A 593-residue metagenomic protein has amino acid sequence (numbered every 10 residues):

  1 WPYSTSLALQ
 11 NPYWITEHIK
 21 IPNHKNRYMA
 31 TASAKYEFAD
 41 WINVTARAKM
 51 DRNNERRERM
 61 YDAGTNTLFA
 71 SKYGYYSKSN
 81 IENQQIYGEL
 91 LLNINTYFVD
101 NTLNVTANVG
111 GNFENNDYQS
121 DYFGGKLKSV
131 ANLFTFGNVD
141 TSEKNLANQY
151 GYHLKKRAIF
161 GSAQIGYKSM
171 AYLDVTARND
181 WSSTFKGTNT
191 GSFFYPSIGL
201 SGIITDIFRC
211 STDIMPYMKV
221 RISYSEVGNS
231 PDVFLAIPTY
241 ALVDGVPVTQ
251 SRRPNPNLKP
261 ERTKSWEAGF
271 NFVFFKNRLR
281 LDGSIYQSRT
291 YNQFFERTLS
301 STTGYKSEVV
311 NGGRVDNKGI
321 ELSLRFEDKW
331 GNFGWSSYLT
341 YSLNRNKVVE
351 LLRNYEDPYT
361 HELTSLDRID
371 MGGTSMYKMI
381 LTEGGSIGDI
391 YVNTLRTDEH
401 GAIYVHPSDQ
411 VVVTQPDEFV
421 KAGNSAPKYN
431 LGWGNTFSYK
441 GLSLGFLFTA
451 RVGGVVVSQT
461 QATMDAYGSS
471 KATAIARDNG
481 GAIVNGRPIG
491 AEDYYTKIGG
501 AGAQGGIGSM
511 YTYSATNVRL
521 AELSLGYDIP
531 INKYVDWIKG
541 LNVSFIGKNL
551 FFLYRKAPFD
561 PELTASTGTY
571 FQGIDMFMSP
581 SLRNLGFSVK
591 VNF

Functional and structural regions predicted by a protein language model:
W1-W14, R59-G74, Q119-A147, F234-P254 (+5 more regions): Surface-exposed loop/turn segments flanking beta-strands in extracellular/periplasmic regions
S6, D117-E143, F208-W266, R278-V315 (+1 more regions): Solvent-exposed loop/turn elements at secondary-structure boundaries
T16-I19, Y28, T141-F160, I237-L281 (+3 more regions): Outer-membrane beta-barrel signature, preferentially recognizing the C-terminal barrel domain of Gram-negative
K20-N23, R27, D62, S71-M170 (+3 more regions): Outer-membrane beta-barrel transmembrane domain signature of Gram-negative proteins, especially the mid-to-C-terminal
W41, Y97-V105, M170, T205-M218 (+7 more regions): Short loop/turn motifs that connect adjacent beta-strands in outer-membrane beta-barrel proteins
L68, T141, S182, R451-N542 (+1 more regions): Extracytoplasmic gating/loop element in the C-terminal half of outer-membrane beta-barrel translocons and assembly
Y122-G124, V310, E327-S425, K548 (+1 more regions): Conserved small-residue
V248-Q250, G312-N317, L363-I390, R487 (+2 more regions): C-terminal beta-signal and terminal closure region of outer-membrane beta-barrel proteins
